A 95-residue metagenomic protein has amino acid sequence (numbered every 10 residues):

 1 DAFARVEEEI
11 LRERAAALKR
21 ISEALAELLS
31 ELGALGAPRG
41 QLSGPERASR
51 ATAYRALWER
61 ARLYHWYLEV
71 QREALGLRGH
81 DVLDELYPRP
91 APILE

Functional and structural regions predicted by a protein language model:
A2-E8, Q41-P45: A short small-residue
A4-E23: Short, charge/polar-rich alpha-helical segments
E13, P45-A56: A structural signal for alpha-helical segments
L18, S22-L29, H65: Hydrophobic faces of stable alpha-helices that mediate helix-helix packing
L25-L32, Q71-L75: Generic structural signal for hydrophobic core residues of well-folded globular domains
L32-S43: Secondary-structure edge/capping motif, primarily at the C-terminal ends of alpha-helices and the immediately following
A51-L94: Amphipathic alpha-helical packing elements
